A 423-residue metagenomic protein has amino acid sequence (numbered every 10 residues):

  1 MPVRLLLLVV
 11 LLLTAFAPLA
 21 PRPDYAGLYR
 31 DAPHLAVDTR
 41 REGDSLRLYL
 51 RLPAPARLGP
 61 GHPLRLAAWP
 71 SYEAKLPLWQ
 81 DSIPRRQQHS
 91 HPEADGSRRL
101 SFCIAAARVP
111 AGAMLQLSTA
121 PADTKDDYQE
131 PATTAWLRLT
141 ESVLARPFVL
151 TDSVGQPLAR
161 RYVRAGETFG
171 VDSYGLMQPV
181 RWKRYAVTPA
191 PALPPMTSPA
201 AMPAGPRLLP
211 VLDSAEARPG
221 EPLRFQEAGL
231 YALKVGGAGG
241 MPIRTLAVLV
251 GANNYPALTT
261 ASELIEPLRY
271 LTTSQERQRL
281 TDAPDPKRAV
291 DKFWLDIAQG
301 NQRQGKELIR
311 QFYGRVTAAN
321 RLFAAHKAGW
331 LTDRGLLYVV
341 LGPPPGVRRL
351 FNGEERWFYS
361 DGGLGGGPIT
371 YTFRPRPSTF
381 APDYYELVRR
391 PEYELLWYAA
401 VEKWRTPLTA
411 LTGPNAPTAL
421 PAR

Functional and structural regions predicted by a protein language model:
L13-A26: Bacterial Sec-dependent signal peptides at the C-terminal "C-region" and cleavage site
Y25-L66, D152-K183: Contiguous beta-strand segments within globular domains
L58-S82, T119, D172-P203: Extended low-complexity, serine/threonine- and proline-enriched intrinsically disordered segments
P84-R85, T124-G155, G240-R269: Short beta-strand elements
R86-C103, M202-F225: Aromatic sugar-binding surface patches on proteins that engage polysaccharides or sugar-phosphate polymers
P110-T124, Q226-G240: Short, aromatic- and glycine-rich surface loops/edge beta-strands on solvent-exposed regions
P147-P179, T260-A283: Compositionally biased low-complexity segments at domain edges in trafficked proteins and select soluble regulators
P286, W294-R315, N320-W330, L336-P382 (+1 more regions): A cross-family detector of function-defining hotspots
